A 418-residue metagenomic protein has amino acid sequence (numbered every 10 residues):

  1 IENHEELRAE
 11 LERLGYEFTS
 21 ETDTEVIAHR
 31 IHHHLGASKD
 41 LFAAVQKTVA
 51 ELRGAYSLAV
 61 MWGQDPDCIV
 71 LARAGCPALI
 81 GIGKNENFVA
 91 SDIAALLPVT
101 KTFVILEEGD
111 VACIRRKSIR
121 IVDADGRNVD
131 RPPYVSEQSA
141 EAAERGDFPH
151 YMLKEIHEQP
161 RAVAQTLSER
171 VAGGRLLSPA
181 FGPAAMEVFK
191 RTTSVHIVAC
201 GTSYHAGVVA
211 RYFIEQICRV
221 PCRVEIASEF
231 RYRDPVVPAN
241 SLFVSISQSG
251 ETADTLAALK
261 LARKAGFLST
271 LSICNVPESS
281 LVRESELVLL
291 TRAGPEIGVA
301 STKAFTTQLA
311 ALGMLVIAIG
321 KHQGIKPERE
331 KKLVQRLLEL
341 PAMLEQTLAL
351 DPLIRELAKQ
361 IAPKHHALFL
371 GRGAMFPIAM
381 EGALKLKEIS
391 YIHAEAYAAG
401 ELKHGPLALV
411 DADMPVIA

Functional and structural regions predicted by a protein language model:
I1-R145, P149-H150, E158-T193, Q346-L348 (+1 more regions): Conserved short alpha-helical segments that host acidic/polar catalytic motifs at enzyme active sites
E5-A9, R30-H32, V70-A74, G81-K84 (+12 more regions): Short acidic, glycine/serine/threonine-rich loops at helix termini
E6, E10, V26-H33, A44-K47 (+11 more regions): Alpha-helical scaffold segments in soluble metabolic enzymes
A50, Q159-V163, L167-H196, L287-I417: Active-site phosphate/pyrophosphate-binding segments
V60, L71, I197, F243-S245 (+3 more regions): Structural beta-sheet core signal
M61, V70-L71, F103-V104, V111-C113 (+10 more regions): Replace "in large, NTP-powered and nucleic-acid-processing enzymes" with "in large, NTP-powered factors and other
L79-I105, S228-R263, E401-A418: Glycine-rich, anion-gripping cofactor-binding loops and their flanking helix/strand elements in enzyme active sites
E187-E339, R372: Glycine-rich phosphate-binding loops that contact phosphosugars or nucleotide phosphates
